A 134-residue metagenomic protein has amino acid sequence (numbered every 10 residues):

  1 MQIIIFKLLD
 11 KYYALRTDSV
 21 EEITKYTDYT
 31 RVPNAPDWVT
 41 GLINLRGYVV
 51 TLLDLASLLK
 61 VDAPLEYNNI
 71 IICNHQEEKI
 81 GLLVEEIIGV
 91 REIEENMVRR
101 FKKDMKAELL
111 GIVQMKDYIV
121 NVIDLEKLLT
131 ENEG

Functional and structural regions predicted by a protein language model:
M1-G134: An acidic, low-aromatic, low-complexity terminal/linker signal
